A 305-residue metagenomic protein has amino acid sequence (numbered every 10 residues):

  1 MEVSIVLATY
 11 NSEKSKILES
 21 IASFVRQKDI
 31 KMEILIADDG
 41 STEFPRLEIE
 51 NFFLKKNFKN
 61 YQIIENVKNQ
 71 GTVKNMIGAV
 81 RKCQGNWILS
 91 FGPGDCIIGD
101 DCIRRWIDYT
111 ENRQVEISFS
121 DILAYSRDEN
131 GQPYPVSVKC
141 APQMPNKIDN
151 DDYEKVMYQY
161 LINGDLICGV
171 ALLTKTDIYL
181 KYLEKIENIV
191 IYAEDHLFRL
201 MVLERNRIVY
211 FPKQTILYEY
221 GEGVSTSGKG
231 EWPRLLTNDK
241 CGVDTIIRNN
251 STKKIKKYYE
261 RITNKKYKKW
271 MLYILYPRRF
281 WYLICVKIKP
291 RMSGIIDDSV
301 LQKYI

Functional and structural regions predicted by a protein language model:
E2-S4, E33, L197: Cell-envelope/extracellular polymer assembly enzymes that use nucleotide-activated donors
S12-R26: Short, well-formed alpha-helical segments that are part of the catalytic scaffolds of diverse glycosyltransferases
S20, N66-C83: Glycine-rich, basic loop-to-helix element that forms the pyrophosphate-binding segment of sugar-nucleotide handling
D38-I49, K68, G92: A conserved acidic beta->alpha catalytic loop
G85-C96: Short beta-strand-to-loop acidic/aromatic patch adjacent to the donor-nucleotide binding site
D101-S137: Conserved donor NDP-sugar-binding/catalytic core segment of glycosyltransferases
P142-E231: Conserved nucleotide-sugar donor-binding catalytic segment
K257-I305: Membrane-interface aromatic/basic loop that binds lipid-linked glycans or pyrophosphate carriers, typified by
